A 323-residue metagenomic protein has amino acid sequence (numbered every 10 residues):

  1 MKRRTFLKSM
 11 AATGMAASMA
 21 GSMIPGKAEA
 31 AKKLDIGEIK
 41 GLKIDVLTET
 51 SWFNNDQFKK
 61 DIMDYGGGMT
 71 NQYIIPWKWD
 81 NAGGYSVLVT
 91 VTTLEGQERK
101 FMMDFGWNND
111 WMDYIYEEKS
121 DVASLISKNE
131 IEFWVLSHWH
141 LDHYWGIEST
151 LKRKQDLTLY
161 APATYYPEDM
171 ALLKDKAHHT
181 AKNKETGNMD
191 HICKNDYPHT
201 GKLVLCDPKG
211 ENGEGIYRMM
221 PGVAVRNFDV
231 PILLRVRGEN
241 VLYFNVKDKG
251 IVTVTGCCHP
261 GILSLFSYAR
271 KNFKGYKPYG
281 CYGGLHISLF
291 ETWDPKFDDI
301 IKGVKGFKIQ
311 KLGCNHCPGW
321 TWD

Functional and structural regions predicted by a protein language model:
T5-K27: N-terminal export signals
S18, A30-Q97, I216-I232: Zn-dependent metallo-beta-lactamase
P76-G83, V91-I131, I262-L263, Y268-N272: Pre-active-site segment of Zn-dependent metallo-hydrolases
V89, D104, Y116, H138 (+2 more regions): Divalent metal-coordination and catalytic microenvironments
R99-F101, F133, V223, I251-V252 (+1 more regions): Structural motif
D110-A161, K271-Y282: Active-site metal-binding motif and surrounding structural segment of the metallo-beta-lactamase
W139-G146, V241-D323: Cap/insert and terminal regions of metallo-dependent hydrolase folds
T164-N240: Metallo-beta-lactamase
